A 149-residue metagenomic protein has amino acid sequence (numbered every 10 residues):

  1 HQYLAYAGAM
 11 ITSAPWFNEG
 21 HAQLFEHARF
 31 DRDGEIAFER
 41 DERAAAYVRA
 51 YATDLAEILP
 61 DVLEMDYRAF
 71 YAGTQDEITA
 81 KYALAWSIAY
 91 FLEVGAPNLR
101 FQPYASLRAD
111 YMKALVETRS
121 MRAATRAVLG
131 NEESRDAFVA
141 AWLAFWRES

Functional and structural regions predicted by a protein language model:
A9-S149: Acidic/His/Gly-enriched intrinsically disordered linker/tail segments that often contain short helix/coil "MoRF-like"
